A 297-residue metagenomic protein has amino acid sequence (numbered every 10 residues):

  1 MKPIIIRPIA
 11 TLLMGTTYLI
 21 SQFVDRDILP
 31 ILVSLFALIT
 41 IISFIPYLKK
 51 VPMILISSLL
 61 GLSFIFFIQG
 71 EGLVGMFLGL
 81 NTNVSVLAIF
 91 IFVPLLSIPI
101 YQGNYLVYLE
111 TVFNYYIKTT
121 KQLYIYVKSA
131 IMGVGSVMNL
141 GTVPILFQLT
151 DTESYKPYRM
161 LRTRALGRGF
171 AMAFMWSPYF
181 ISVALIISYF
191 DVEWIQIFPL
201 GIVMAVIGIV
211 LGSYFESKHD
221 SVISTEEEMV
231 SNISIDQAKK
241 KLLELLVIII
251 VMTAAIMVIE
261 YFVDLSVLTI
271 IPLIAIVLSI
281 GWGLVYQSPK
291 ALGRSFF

Functional and structural regions predicted by a protein language model:
M1, E153-I223, N232-A238: Membrane-core helix-loop-helix motifs of multi-pass transport proteins
I4-Y18, I56-G61, L246-T253: Alpha-helical transmembrane segments
L19-L29, S43-L48, E71-V74, V258-L265: Short, hydrophobic transmembrane alpha-helix segments
K50-L62, T82-N83, R164-L166, A171 (+1 more regions): Cytoplasmic-side transmembrane-helix entry/capping segments in multi-pass membrane proteins
G70-D151, Y286-F297: Membrane-embedded alpha-helical segments and adjacent helix-loop junctions characteristic of multi-pass solute
N81-F92, K128-S129, Q196-V210, L265-I276: Alpha-helical transmembrane segments
T111, H219-L246, S295: Flexible interhelical linker loops that connect adjacent transmembrane helices in multi-pass membrane transporters
V251-F297: Transmembrane helical segments that form the transport core of multi-pass membrane transport proteins
